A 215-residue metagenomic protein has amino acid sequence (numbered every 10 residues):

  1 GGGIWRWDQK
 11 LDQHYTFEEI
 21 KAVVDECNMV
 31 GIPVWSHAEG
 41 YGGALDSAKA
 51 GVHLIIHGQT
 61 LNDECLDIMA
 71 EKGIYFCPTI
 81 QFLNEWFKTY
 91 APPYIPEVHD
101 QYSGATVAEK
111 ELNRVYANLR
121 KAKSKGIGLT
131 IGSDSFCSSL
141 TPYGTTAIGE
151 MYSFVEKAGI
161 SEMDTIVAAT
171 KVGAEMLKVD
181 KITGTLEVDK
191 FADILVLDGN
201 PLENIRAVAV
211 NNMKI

Functional and structural regions predicted by a protein language model:
G3-R114, S135-C137, A174-L177, D198: Active-site core of metal-dependent hydrolases
M29, P33, G104, N113-G199: His/Asp/Glu-enriched, well-ordered alpha-helical/loop segment that forms or immediately abuts the divalent-metal
G43, L140, N204: Conserved protein kinase catalytic core
S47, P142-T146, A207: Short glycine-biased active-site loop of nucleotidyltransferases that positions the nucleotide triphosphate and helps
I56-Q59, I166, V196, R206: Residues embedded in well-ordered beta-strands within globular domains across many folds
I68-E71, A122-S124, E187, V208-A209: Extracellular/periplasmic catalytic domains that process cell-envelope and extracellular macromolecules
P201-A207: Short, Lys/Arg- and Gly-enriched loop/turn segments at beta-strand edges
N212-I215: Active-site and channel-lining beta-strand-loop segments that bind or position nucleotide-derived/phosphorylated
